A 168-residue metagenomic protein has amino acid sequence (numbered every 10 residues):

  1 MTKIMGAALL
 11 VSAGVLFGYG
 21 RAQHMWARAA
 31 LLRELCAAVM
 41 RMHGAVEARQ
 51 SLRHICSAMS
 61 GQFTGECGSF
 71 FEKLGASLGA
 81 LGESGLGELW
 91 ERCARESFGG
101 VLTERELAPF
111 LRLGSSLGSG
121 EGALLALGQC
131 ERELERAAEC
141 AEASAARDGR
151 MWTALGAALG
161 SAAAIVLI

Functional and structural regions predicted by a protein language model:
M1-K3, L167-I168: Transmembrane helix interruption/hinge and helix-loop junction motifs
T2-G79: Juxtamembrane/interface alpha-helical elements of multi-pass membrane proteins
W26-A27, R33, G114-L159: Membrane-interface, cytosolic juxtamembrane amphipathic helix immediately N-terminal to a transmembrane helix, enriched
H43, C67, G75-L78, G82 (+2 more regions): A structural signal for well-ordered alpha-helices, especially hydrophobic packing surfaces of coiled-coils
T64-E83, G87-R95, G99-T103: Interfacial alpha-helical end/capping and short helix-turn segments at domain and membrane boundaries
E91-E121: Short, non-transmembrane cytosolic segments of multipass membrane proteins
L159-I168: Juxtamembrane "helix exit" motif at the C-terminal ends of alpha-helical transmembrane segments in multi-pass membrane
